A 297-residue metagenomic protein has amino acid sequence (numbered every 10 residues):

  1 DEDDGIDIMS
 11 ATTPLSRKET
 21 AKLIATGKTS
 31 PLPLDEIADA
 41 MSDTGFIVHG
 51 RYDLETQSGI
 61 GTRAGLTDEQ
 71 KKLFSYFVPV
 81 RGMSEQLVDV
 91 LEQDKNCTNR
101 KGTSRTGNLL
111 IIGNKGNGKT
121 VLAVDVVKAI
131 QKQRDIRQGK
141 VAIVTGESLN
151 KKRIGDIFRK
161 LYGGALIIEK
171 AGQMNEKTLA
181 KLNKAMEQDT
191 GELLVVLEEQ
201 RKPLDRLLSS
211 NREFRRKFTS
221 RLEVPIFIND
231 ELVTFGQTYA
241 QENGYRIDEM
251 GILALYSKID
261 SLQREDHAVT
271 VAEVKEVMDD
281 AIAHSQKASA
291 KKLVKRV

Functional and structural regions predicted by a protein language model:
D1-F74: Extended, charged/polar low-complexity intrinsically disordered regions
T56-G107: Pre-Walker A (pre-P-loop) alpha-helix and adjacent loop at the N terminus of AAA/AAA+ ATPase modules, a conserved
V88, N229-Q237, I252-Y256: An amphipathic alpha-helix signature
T106-Q138, F218: Walker A/P-loop
A129-Y162: AAA+/P-loop NTPase substrate/partner-engagement loops
T145-L149, F158-T178, L182, E187 (+2 more regions): Conserved P-loop NTPase "ATPase switch" module shared by AAA+ and STAND
S209-D230: A short helix-turn-beta junction within AAA+ P-loop NTPase domains corresponding to the substrate/partner-engaging
Y239-R246, L253-V297: C-terminal alpha-helical "lid" subdomain
